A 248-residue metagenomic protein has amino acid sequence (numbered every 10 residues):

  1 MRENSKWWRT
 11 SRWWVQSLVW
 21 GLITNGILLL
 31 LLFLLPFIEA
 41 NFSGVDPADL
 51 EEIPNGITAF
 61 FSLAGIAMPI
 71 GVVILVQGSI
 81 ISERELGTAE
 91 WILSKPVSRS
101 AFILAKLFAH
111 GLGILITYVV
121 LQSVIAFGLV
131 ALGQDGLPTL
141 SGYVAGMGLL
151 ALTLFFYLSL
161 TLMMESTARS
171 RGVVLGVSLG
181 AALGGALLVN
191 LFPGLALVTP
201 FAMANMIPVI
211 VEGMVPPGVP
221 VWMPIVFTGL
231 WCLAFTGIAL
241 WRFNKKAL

Functional and structural regions predicted by a protein language model:
M1, S79-G111: Helix-loop-helix units of permease transmembrane domains in multi-pass membrane transporters, especially ABC
M1-G21, S170: Aromatic- and glycine-rich beta-strand/loop motifs that create alpha-glucan
K6, I81, I92-S94, T161 (+1 more regions): Helix-capping/transition residues at the boundaries of transmembrane alpha-helices and the short helical linkers
W13-Q16, W91, F102, V173-L175: Alpha-helical transmembrane segments and their helix-entry boundary regions
Q16-G21, V173-G185, P200-A202: Central hydrophobic cores of alpha-helical transmembrane segments in multi-pass integral membrane proteins
V19-G78, I103-G172, A186, I210-L230: Secretory targeting signals
M163, L230-L248: Junction motif at the cytosolic side of a transmembrane helix
P193-M214: Short hydrophobic, aromatic-rich alpha-helical segments embedded in or entering the lipid bilayer of multi-pass
